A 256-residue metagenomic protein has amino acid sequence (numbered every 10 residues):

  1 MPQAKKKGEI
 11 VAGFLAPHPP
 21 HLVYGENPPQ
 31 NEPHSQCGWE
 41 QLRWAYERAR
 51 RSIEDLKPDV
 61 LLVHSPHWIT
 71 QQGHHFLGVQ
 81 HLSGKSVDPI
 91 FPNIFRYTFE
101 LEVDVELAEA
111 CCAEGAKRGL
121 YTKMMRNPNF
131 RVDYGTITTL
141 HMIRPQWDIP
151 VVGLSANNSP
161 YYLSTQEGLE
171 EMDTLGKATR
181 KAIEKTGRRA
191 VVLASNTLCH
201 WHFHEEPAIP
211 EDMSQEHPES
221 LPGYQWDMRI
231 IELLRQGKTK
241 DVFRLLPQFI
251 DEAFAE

Functional and structural regions predicted by a protein language model:
M1-D59, Q71-T174, K185, E205-E256: Flexible, D/E/H-enriched segments
F14, D59-S65, L154, R188-L198: Beta-strand elements within well-structured catalytic alpha/beta cores of enzymes that handle phosphate/sulfate esters
P66-T70, N196-W201, P207: Short, internal active-site loops enriched in acidic
K177-K185, A190: Non-transmembrane, aqueous-exposed alpha-helical and coiled segments at domain scale
